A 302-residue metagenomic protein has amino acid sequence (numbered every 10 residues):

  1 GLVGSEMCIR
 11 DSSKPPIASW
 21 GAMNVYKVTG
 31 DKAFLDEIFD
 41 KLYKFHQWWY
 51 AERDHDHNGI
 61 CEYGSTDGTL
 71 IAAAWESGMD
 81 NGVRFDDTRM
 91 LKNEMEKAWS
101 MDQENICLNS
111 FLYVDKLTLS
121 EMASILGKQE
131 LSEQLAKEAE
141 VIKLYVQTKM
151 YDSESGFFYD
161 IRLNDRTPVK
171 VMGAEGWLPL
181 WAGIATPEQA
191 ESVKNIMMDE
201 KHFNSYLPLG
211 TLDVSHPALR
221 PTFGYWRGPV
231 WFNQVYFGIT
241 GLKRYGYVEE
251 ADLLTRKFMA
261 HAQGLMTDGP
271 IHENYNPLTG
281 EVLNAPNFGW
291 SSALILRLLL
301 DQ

Functional and structural regions predicted by a protein language model:
G1-I9: Single conserved hydrophobic/aromatic residue that forms the stacking wall/gate of nucleotide- or nucleobase-binding
S5-E6, H55-E104, V141-V230, Q263-Q302: Extended glycan-interaction surfaces of carbohydrate-active proteins
D11-A18, L35, L42, N105 (+8 more regions): Active-site-proximal structural scaffolding
K14-G64: Internal, well-ordered domain-core segments that constitute the primary functional module of diverse proteins
I17-K32, S110-Q129, L178-Q189, Y236-V248 (+1 more regions): Well-ordered alpha-helical scaffold segments within catalytic/enzyme domains
W20, I38, F45-Y50, F111 (+4 more regions): Tryptophan-centric aromatic hotspots in well-structured domains and transmembrane helices
K32-W49, D115, L119, L126-V146 (+2 more regions): Extended, well-ordered alpha-helical scaffold segments
N105, F223-Y247: Peripheral, non-catalytic segments that deliver or gate enzyme domains
